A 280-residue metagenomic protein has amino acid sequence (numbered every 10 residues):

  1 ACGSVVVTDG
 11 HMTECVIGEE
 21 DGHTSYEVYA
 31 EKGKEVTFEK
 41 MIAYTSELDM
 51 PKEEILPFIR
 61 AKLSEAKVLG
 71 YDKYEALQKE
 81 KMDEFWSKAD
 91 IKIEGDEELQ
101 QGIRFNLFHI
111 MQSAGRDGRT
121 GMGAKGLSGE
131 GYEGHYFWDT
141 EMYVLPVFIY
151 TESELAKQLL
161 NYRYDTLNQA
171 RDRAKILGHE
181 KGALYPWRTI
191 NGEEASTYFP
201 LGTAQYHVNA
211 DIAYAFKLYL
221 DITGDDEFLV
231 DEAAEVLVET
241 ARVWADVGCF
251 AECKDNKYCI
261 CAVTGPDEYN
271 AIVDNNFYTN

Functional and structural regions predicted by a protein language model:
A1-Y132: Acidic/polar, glycine-enriched structural segments that form the non-catalytic walls/loops of the carbohydrate-binding
L48-E54, W86-I93, Y150, E154 (+2 more regions): Inter-helical turn/loop segments and adjacent helix faces that build the functional surface of alpha-helical bundle
K73-D221: Substrate-binding groove/exosite segments of carbohydrate-active enzymes
G121, Q158-Y162, I176, L229-V238 (+1 more regions): Beta-strand segments within the central parallel beta-sheet cores of soluble alpha/beta enzyme folds
G126-G131, V144, I222-F228, V263-A271: Short helix/strand-bridging catalytic loops that position acidic/His residues to coordinate divalent metals and engage
E193, E239, V243-N280: Acidic/histidine-rich catalytic neighborhood
N209, F216-Y219, G224-A234, C253-I260 (+2 more regions): Active-site neighborhood of glycoside hydrolase catalytic domains
